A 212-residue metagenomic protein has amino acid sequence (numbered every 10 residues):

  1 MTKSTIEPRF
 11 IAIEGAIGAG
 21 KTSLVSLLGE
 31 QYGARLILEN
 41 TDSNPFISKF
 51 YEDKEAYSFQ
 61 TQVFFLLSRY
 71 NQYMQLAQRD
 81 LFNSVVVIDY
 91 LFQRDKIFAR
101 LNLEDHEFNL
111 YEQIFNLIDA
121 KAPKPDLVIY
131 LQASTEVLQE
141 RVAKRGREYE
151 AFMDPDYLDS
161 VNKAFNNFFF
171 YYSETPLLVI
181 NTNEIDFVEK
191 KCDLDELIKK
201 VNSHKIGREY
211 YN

Functional and structural regions predicted by a protein language model:
I13: Hydrophobic anchor at the beta1->P-loop junction of P-loop NTPases
A16: P-loop (Walker A) phosphate-binding loop of NTP-binding proteins
K21: Conserved lysine of the Walker
L24-V25: Post-Walker A alpha-helix
E30-S68: Conserved substrate/cofactor phosphate-moiety recognition/catalytic segment in nucleotide-dependent phosphotransferases
T61-P123: Glycine-rich phosphate-binding loop used to anchor ATP phosphates in small-molecule kinases, encompassing both
D95-N166: A glycine- and Lys/Arg-enriched "phosphate-lid" helix/loop adjacent to the NTP-binding pocket of small-molecule kinases
A143-F152, D159-N212: NTP-dependent small-molecule kinase module
